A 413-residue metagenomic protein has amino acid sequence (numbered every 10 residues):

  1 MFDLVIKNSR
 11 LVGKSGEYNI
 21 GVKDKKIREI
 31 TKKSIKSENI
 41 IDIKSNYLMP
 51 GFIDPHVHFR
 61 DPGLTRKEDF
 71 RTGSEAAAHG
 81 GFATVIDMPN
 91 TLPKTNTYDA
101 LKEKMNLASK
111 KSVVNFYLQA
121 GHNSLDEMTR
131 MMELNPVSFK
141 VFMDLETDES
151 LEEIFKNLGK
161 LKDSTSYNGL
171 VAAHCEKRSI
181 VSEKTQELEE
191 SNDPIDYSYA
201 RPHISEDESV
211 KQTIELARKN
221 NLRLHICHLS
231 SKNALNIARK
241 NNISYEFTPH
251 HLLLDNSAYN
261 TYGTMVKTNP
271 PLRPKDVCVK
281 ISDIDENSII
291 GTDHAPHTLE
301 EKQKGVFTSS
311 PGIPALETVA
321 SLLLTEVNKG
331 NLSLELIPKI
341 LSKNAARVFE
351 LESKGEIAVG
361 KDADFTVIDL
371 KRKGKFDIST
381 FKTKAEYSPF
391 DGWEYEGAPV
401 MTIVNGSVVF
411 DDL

Functional and structural regions predicted by a protein language model:
M1-I35: N-terminal metal-binding scaffold of metallo-dependent hydrolase/deaminase domains
S9, K25, S45, H56 (+15 more regions): Divalent metal-coordination and catalytic microenvironments
K33-M49: Active-site metal-binding motif and surrounding structural segment of the metallo-beta-lactamase
N46-K111: Metal-associated gating/positioning segment near the N- to mid-region
H58-K67, I86-Y98, L118-D126, F142-E149 (+3 more regions): Divalent metal-binding segments
D126-I290: Histidine/acidic residue-rich metal-binding segments in metalloenzymes
P194-N221, N287-I289, A295-I368: His/Asp/Glu-enriched, well-ordered alpha-helical/loop segment that forms or immediately abuts the divalent-metal
V359-L413: C-terminal cap of metal-dependent C-N hydrolases
